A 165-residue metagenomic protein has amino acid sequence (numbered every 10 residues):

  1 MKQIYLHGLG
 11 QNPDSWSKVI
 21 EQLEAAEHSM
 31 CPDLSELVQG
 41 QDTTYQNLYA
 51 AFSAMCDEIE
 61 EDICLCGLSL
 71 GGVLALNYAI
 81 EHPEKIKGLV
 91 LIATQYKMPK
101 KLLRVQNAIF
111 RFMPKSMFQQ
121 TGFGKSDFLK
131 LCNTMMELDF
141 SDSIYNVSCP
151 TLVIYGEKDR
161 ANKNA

Functional and structural regions predicted by a protein language model:
M1-Q39: Conserved HGGG/HGGXW glycine-rich cap/lid loop of the alpha/beta-hydrolase fold
Y45, I80-E81, G88-S116: Flexible "cap/lid" loop of the alpha/beta hydrolase fold
N47-I63: Conserved acidic catalytic loop of the alpha/beta-hydrolase fold
L65-G67, I92: Short beta-strand immediately N-terminal to the catalytic nucleophile in serine-hydrolase-like folds
G67-G71, A75: Gly/Ala-rich beta-loop-alpha elbow adjacent to hydrolase catalytic centers
S116-F140, K158: Hydrophobic, aromatic-rich cap/lid helix
N146-V147, V153-Y155: Short beta-strand/loop motif that positions the catalytic acidic residue of the alpha/beta-hydrolase fold
R160-A165: Conserved alpha/beta-hydrolase "acid-adjacent" motif
